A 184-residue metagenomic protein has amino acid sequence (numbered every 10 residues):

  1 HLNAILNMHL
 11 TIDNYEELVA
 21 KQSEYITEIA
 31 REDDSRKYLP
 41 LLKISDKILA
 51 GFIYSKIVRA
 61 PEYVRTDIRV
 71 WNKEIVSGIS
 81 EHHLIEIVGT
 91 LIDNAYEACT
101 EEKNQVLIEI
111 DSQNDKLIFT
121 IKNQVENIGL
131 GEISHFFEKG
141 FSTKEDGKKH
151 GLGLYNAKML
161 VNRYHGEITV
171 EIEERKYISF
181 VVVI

Functional and structural regions predicted by a protein language model:
N3-L6, E81-N104: Conserved ATP-binding N-box helix of the HATPase_c
A20-E24, Y38-E62: Short beta-to-alpha transition helix within the HATPase_c
L41-I44, D67-I87: Conserved short strand/loop->alpha-helix "switch" segment adjacent to the catalytic nucleotide/phosphoryl-transfer site
Q105-D115: Short beta-strand/loop element within the Bergerat-fold HATPase_c
N127, E173-V181: Glycine-rich nucleotide-binding loop
I128-G140: Short conserved segment of the HATPase_c
H165-E173: Glycine-rich ATP-binding loops of the HATPase_c
